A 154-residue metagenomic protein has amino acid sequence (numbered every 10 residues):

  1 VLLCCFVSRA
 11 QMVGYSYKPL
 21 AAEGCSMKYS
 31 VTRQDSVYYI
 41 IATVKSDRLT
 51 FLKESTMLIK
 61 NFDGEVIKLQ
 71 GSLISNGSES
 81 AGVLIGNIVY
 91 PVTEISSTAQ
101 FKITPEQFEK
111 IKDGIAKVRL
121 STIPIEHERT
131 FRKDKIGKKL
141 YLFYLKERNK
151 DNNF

Functional and structural regions predicted by a protein language model:
V1-G14: Bacterial Sec-dependent N-terminal signal peptides
F6, R48, Y90-V92: Residues embedded in well-ordered secondary-structure elements
S8-R9, Y38-A42, S96-F101: Short, basic/low-complexity N-terminal boundary segments at the transition from targeting/disordered tails
Q11-N61: An ectodomain-focused feature that recognizes extracytoplasmic/extracellular
C25, D63-E65, I125: Short acidic/polar mixed-charge low-complexity motifs
A42, D47, F51-K53, K68-S72 (+3 more regions): Mature soluble domains of exported/periplasmic/lumenal proteins and thiol-rich metal-chelating peptides
K53-A81, R119-L120: Extended low-complexity, serine/threonine- and proline-enriched intrinsically disordered segments
I74-F154: Internal interaction segment
